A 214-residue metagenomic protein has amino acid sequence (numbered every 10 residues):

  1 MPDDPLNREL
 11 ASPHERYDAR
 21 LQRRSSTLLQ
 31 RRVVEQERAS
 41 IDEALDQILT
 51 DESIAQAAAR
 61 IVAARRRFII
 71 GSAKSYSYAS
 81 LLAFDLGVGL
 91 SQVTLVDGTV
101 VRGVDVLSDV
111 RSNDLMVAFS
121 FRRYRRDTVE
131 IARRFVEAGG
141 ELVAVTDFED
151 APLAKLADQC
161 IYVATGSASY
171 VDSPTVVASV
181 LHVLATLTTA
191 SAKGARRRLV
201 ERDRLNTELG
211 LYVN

Functional and structural regions predicted by a protein language model:
M1-D51: HTH-adjacent hinge/linker in prokaryotic transcriptional regulators
L28, I54-A57, R102-V106: Short, charged beta->alpha transition segments
E37, A44, A57-R60, L82 (+1 more regions): A ubiquitous structural signal for well-ordered alpha-helices
I41, I61, L199-D203: A generic structural signal for nonpolar/aromatic side chains embedded in well-ordered alpha-helices
S53-A64, V110: Glycine-rich phosphate/diphosphate-binding loops that line cofactor/substrate pockets in enzymes
R65-A192: Glycine-rich phosphate-binding loops that contact phosphosugars or nucleotide phosphates
G194-N214: A short, charged, Gly/Pro-tolerant segment at domain boundaries
